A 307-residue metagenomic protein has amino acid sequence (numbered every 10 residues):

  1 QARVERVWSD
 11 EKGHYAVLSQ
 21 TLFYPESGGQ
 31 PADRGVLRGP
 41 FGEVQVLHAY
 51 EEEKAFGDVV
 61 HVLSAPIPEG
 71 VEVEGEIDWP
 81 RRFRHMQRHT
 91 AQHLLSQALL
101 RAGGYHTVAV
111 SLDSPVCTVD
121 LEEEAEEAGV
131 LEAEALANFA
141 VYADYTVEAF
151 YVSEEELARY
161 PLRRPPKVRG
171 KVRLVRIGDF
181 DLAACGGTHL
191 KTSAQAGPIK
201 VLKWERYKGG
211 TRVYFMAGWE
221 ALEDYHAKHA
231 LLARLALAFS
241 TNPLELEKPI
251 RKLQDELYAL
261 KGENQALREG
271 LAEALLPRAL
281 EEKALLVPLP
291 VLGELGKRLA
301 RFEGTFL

Functional and structural regions predicted by a protein language model:
Q1-V71: Conserved nucleotide-binding/hydrolysis modules and their immediate coupling elements across P-loop/ASCE NTPase motors
E5-L22, G70-R82, K167-L182: Short, hydrophobic/aliphatic alpha-helical segments
D10-K12, K54-F56, I67-E69, D113 (+3 more regions): Short flexible coil/turn linkers enriched for glycine and charged/polar residues that connect secondary-structure
Q20-L37, P68-V119: Active/ligand-binding-proximal structured segments within catalytic/core domains that scaffold catalytic residues
A32-D33, F41-A49, A125-E148, R298-L299 (+1 more regions): Polybasic, low-complexity association/targeting segments
L63-A65, L121-A125, F215-A217, L289: Short beta-strand-to-loop capping motifs
R81, L100-Y207: Functional cores that coordinate and move charged inorganic groups
A196, L202-L307: Terminal appendage regions of diverse proteins
